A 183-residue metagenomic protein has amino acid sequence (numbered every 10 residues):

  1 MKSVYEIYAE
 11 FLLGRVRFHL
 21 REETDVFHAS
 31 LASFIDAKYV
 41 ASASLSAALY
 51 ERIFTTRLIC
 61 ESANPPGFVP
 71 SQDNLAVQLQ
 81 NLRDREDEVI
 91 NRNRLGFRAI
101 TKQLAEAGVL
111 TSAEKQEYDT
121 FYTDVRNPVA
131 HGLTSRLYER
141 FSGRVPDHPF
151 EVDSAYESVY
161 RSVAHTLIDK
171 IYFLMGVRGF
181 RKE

Functional and structural regions predicted by a protein language model:
M1-V40, P65: Charged alpha-helical initiation segments
R17-R21, N91, T120-T123: Alpha-helix N-cap/helix-start motif at coil-to-helix transitions, marked by capping-box chemistry
F27-L31, I35-I59: Short, hydrophobic, well-ordered secondary-structure elements
K38-L45, G96, E117-F121, V125: Residue-level detector of well-ordered alpha-helical segments, enriched for hydrophobic/aromatic packing positions
L45-S46, N64, S142: "Short basic amphipathic alpha-helical interaction patches in structured regions
S46, I53, R57, E61 (+3 more regions): Generic structural signal for hydrophobic core residues of well-folded globular domains
E61-Q116, R136: Flexible secondary-structure boundary motifs
A105-E183: Charge-enriched, short contiguous segments at helix-coil
